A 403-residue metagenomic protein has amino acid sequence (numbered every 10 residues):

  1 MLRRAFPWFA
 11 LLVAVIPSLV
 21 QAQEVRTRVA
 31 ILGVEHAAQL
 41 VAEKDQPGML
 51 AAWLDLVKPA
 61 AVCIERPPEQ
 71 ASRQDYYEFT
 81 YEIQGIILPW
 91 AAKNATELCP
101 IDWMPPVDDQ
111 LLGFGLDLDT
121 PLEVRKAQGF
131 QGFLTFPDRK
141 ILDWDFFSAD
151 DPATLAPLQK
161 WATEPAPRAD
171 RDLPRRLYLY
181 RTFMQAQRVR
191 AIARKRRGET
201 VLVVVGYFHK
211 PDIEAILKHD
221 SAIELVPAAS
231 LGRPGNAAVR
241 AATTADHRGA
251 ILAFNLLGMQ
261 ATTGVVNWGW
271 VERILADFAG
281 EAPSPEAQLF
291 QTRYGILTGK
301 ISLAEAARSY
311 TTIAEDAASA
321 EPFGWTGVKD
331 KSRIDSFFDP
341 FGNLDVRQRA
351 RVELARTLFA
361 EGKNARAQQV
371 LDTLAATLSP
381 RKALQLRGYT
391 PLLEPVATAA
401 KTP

Functional and structural regions predicted by a protein language model:
P7-S18: Bacterial N-terminal signal peptides
L54, K58-I64: Proline-aspartate-enriched helix->loop->beta-strand connector
A71-P174, G299, A360: A substrate-binding/cap region within the structured catalytic cores of diverse enzymes
Q260-R273, K300-I334: Helix-turn-helix repeat elements of alpha-solenoid scaffolds
P285, E315-V328, A376-P391: Boundary/linker segments of alpha-helical solenoid repeat arrays
